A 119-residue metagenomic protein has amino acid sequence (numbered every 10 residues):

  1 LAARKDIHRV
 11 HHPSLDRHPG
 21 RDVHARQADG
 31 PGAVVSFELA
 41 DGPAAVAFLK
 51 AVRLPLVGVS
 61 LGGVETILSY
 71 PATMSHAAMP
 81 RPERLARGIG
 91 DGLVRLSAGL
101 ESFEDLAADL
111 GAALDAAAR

Functional and structural regions predicted by a protein language model:
L1-R53, V59, P80-L85: Conserved small-domain helix->loop->beta segment predominantly found in fold-type I
H24, L61, F103-L106: Bulky hydrophobic/aromatic packing residues
P31-A33, G62-V64, G90-G92: A generic structural signal for well-ordered coil/turn residues at beta-strand boundaries that shape enzyme active-site
P43, K50, T66-R119: PLP-dependent enzyme catalytic core of the Aspartate aminotransferase-like
G58-L61, R119: Conserved short beta-strand edge segments in small beta-sheet-based binding/regulatory domains
